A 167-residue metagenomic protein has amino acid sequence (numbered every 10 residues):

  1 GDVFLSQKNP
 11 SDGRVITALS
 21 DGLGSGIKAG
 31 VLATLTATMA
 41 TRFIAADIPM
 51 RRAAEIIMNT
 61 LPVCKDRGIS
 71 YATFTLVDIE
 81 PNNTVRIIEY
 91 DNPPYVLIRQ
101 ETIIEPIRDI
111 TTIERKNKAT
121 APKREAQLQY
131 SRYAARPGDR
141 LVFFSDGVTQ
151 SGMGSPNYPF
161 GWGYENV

Functional and structural regions predicted by a protein language model:
G1-D12, E105-G152: Acidic loop->beta-strand submotif enriched in PP2C/PPM serine/threonine phosphatases
S6, T17, V85-I87: Short beta-strand motif preference
S6-V15, S25-V31: N-terminal glycine-rich anion-binding loops that anchor highly charged ligand groups
T17-S20, F144: Short hydrophobic beta-strand that contains or immediately precedes a catalytic carboxylate
L23-G24, N92-Y95, T102-I104, T149-Q150: Short, surface-exposed beta-strand-loop junctions and turns on beta-sheet-rich folds
S25-A46, R140-V167: Active-site-proximal, acidic helix/loop segment immediately C-terminal to a metal-coordinating Asp/Glu
G30-T102, T120-P122, A126-Y130: Catalytic core of PPM/PP2C metal-dependent serine/threonine phosphatase domains
Y90-N92, E101-I103, D109-I110, P156-F160: "Short basic amphipathic alpha-helical interaction patches in structured regions
